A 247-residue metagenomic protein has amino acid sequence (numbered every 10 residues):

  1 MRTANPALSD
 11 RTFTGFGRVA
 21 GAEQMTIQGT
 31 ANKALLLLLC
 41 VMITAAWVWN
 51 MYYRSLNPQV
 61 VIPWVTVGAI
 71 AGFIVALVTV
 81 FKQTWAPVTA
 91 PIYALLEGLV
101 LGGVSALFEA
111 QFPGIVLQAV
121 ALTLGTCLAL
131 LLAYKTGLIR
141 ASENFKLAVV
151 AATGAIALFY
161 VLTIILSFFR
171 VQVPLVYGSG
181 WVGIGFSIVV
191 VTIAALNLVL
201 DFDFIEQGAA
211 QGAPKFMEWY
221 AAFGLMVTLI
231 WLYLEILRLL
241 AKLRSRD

Functional and structural regions predicted by a protein language model:
M1-D247: A hydrophobic alpha-helical transmembrane-helix feature that marks the membrane cores and membrane-interface segments
